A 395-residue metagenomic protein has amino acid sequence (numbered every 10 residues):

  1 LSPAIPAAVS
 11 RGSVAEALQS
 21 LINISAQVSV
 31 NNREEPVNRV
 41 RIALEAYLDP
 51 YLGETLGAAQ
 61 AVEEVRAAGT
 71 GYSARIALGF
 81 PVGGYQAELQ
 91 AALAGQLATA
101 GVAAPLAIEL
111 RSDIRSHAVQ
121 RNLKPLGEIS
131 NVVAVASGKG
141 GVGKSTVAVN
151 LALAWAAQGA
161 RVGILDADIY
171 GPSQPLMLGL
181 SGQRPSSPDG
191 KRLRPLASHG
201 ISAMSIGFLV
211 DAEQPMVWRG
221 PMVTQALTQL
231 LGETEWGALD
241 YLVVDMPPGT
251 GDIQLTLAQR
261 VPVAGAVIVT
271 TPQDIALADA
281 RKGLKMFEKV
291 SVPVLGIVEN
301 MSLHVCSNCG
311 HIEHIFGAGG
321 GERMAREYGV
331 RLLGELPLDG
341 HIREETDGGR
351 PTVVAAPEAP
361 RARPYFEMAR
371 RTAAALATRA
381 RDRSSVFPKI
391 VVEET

Functional and structural regions predicted by a protein language model:
V14, L18-E63, G95, T99-A100: N-proximal, solvent-exposed amphipathic alpha-helical segments enriched in charged/polar residues
A58-A61, A68, L78-G79, Y85-A134 (+1 more regions): Extreme N-terminal, non-catalytic leader segments that precede Walker-type/kinase nucleotide-binding cores
A87, A91, W236, D240-Y241 (+1 more regions): Conserved catalytic-core segment of NTP-binding enzymes
V132-I169, D189, L284: Walker A/P-loop phosphate-binding motif and the immediately C-terminal alpha-helix
W155-W218, T224-Q225, L231: Phosphate-binding loop that captures ATP/GTP phosphates
V210-L257: Phosphate-binding/switch loop-helix module in NTP-utilizing enzymes
G349-E358: C-terminal boundary of histidine-terminating zinc-finger modules
R371, D382-T395: A short, charged, Gly/Pro-tolerant segment at domain boundaries
